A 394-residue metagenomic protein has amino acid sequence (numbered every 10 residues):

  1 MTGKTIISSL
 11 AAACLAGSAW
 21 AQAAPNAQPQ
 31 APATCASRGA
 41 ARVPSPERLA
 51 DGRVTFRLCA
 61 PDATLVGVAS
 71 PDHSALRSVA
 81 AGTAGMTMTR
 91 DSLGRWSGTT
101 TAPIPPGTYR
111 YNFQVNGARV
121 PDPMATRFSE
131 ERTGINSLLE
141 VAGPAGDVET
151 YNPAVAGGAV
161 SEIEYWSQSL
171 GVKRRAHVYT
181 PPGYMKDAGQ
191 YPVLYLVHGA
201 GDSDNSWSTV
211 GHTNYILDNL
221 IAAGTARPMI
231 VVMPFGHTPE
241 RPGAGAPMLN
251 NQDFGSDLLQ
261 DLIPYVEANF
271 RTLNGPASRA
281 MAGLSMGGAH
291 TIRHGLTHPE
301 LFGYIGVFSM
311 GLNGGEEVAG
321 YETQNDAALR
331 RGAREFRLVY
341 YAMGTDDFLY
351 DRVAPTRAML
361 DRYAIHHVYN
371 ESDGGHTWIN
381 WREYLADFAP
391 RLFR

Functional and structural regions predicted by a protein language model:
M1-T5: Positively charged n-region of N-terminal signal peptides that target proteins for export
S8-S18: Bacterial N-terminal signal peptides
A24-R38, R42-R394: Non-catalytic cap/lid and distal C-terminal segments of serine-dependent acyl enzymes
